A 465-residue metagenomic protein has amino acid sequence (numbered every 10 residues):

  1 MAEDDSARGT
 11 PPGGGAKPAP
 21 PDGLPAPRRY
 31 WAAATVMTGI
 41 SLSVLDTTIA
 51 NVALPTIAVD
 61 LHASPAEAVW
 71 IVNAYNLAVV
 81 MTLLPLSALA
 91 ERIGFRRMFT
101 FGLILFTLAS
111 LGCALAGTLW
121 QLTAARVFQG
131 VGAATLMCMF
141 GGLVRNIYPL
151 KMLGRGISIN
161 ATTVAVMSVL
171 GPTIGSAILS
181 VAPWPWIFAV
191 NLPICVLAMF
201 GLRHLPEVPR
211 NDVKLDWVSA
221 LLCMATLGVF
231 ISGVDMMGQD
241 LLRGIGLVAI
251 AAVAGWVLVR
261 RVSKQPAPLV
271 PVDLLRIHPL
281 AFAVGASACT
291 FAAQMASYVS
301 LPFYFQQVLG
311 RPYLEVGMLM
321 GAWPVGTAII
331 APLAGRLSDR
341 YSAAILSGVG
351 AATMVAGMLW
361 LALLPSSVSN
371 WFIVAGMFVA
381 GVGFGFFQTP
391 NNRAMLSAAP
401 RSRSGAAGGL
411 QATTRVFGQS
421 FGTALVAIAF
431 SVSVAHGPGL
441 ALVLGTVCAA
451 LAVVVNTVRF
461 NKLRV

Functional and structural regions predicted by a protein language model:
M1-L45, V59: Cytosolic juxtamembrane N-terminal segment immediately preceding the first transmembrane helix of multi-pass
D22-G23, K151, L197-L227, S263-A281 (+3 more regions): Flexible interhelical linker loops that connect adjacent transmembrane helices in multi-pass membrane transporters
Y30-L54, L61, P65, I71-V72 (+8 more regions): 12-transmembrane solute porter fold
V52, M81-P85, I93, V169-T173 (+6 more regions): Residue-level hotspots within transmembrane alpha-helices of multi-pass secondary transporters
L77-M81, L111, A165-V169, T173 (+4 more regions): Hydrophobic/small/kink-forming positions within alpha-helical transmembrane segments of polytopic membrane proteins
V79, L105-C113, Q129, I194-A198 (+3 more regions): MFS 12-TM fold signature
P85-V218, S367, R401: Helix-loop-helix hairpins in multi-pass membrane proteins, especially solute transporters
L192-P209, M224-M236, I250-Q265, A452-F460: C-terminal membrane-cytosol helix-exit motif in multi-pass small-molecule transporters
